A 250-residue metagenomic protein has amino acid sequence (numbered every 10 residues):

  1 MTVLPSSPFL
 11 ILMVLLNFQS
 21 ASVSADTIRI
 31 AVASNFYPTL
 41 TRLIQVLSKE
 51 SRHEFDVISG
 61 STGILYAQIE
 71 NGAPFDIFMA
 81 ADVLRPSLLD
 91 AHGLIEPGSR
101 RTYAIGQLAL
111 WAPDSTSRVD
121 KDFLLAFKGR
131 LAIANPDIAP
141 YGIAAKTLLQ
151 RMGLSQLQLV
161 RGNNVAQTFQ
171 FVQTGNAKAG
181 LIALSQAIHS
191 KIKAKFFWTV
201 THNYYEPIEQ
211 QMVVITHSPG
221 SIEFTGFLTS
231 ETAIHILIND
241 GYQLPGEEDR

Functional and structural regions predicted by a protein language model:
M1-P8: Positively charged n-region of N-terminal signal peptides that target proteins for export
P8-Q19: Bacterial N-terminal signal peptides
A21-A25: Sec/Tat signal peptide C-region and signal peptidase I cleavage site
D26-E50, G63, A67-N71, A80-V83 (+3 more regions): Exported/periplasmic ABC-transporter solute-binding proteins
E54-G63: A short beta-strand-loop structural module common to alpha/beta enzyme folds
S99: Active-site acidic carboxylates
